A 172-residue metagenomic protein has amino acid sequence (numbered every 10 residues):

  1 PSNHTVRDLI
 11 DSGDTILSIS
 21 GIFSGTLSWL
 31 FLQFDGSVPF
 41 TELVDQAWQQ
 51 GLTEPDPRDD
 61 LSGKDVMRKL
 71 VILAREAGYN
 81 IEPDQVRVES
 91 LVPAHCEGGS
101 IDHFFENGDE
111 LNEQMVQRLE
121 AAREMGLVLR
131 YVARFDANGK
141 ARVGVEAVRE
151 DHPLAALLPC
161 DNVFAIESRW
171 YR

Functional and structural regions predicted by a protein language model:
P1-Q50, K64, I72: Rossmann-like NAD(P)H-binding beta-loop-alpha module
Q33-F34, T41-A156, D161-V163: Substrate-binding/catalytic subdomain of NAD(P)-dependent oxidoreductase enzymes
E167-R172: An anion-binding loop in the catalytic cleft
